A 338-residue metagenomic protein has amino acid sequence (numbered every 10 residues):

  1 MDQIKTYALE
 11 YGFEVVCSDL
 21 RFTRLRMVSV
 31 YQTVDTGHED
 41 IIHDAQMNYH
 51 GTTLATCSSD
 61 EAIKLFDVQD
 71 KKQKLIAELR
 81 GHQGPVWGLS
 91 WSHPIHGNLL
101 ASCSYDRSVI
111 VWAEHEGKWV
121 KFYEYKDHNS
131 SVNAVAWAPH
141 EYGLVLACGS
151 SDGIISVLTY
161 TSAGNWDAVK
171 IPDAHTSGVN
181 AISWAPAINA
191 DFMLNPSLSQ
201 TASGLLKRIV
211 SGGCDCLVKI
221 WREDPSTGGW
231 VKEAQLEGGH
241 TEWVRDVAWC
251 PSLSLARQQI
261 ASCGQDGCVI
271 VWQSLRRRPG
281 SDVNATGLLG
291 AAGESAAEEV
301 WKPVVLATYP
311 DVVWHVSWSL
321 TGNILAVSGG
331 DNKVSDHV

Functional and structural regions predicted by a protein language model:
M1-D44, T52, N189, R276-E299: Intrinsically disordered, low-complexity acidic/Ser/Thr/Pro-rich linker and tail segments in large eukaryotic scaffolds
F13, V34-I42, L79-V86, Y125-V132 (+5 more regions): WD40/WD-repeat beta-propeller blade N-cap
I41, H50, L75, P85 (+9 more regions): WD40/WD-repeat beta-propeller blade-loop signature
A45-G51, S90-G97, A136-G143, S183-L206 (+2 more regions): Loop/turn segments within WD40 beta-propeller blades
C57-D60, S102-D106, C148-D152, Y160 (+3 more regions): Conserved strand-to-loop turn within each blade of WD40 beta-propeller repeats
I63-V68, V109-E114, I155-Y160, V218-E223 (+2 more regions): WD40-repeat beta-propellers
Y123-W221: Solenoidal tandem-repeat scaffolds enriched in leucines and small polar residues
W301-V338: C-terminal interaction modules of eukaryotic adaptor/scaffold proteins
